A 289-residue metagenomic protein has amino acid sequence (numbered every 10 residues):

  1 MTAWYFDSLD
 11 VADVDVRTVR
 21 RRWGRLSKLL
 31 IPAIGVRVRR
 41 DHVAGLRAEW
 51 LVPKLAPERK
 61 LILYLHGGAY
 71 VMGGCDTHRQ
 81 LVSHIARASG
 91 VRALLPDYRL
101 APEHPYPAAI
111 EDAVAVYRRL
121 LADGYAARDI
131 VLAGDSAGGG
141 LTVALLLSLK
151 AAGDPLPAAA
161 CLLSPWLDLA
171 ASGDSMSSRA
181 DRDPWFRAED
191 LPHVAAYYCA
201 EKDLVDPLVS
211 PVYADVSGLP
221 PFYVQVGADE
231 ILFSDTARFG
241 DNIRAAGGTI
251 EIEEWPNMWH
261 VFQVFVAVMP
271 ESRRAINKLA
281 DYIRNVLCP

Functional and structural regions predicted by a protein language model:
M1-A56, C288-P289: A glycine/proline-hinged amphipathic helix-loop "lid/cap" segment that gates access to hydrophobic ligand pockets
A48, L63, I85, Y106-L169 (+3 more regions): Short strand-loop-helix active-site module centered on a catalytic nucleophile
R59-G68: Short beta-strand element of the alpha/beta-hydrolase
M72-S83, D235: The serine-hydrolase catalytic nucleophile loop
C75, L81, L94-D129, V268-S272: Catalytic nucleophile-loop/oxyanion-hole region of alpha/beta-hydrolase and closely related hydrolase-like folds
L147-K202, G218: Hydrolase active-site cap/lid region
K202-M258: Serine-hydrolase catalytic core
V266-P289: Catalytic active-site module of serine/aspartate enzymes centered on a nucleophile-bearing elbow/loop
